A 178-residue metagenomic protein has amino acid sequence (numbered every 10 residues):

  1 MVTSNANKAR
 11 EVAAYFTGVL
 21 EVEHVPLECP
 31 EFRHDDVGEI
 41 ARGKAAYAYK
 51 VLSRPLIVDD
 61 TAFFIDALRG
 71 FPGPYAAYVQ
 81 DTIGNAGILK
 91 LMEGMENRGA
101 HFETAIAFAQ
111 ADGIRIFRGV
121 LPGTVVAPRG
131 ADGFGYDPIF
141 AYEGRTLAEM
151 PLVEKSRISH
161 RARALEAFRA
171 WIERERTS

Functional and structural regions predicted by a protein language model:
S4: Extreme N-terminal segment that seeds HTH/winged-HTH DNA-binding domains in transcriptional regulators
N7-S178: Anionic-ligand binding patches
